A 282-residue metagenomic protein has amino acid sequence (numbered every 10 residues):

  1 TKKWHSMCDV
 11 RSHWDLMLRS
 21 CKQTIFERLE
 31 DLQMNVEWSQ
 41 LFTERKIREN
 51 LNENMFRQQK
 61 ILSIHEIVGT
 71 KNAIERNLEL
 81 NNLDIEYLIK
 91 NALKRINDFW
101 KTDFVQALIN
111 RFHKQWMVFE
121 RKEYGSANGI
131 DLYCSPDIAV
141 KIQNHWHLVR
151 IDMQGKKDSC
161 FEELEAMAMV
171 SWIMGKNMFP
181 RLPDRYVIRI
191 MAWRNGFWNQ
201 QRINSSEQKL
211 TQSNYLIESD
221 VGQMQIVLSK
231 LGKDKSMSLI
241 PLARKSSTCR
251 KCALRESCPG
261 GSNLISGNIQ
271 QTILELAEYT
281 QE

Functional and structural regions predicted by a protein language model:
T1-Y133: Metal-dependent nuclease catalytic cores that hydrolyze phosphodiester bonds in DNA/RNA, characterized by
K3-M7, R150-G155, S236-S238: Glycine- and acidic
C21, I138, C252: A residue-level signal for conserved active-site and pocket-lining positions in enzyme catalytic cores
M34-V36, L51, I61-I67, R76 (+8 more regions): Hydrophobic transmembrane signal anchors and adjacent membrane-proximal interface regions, especially in viral
H113-L210: Mg2+/Mn2+-dependent nuclease catalytic core
A168, W172-Q281: Metal-dependent nuclease catalytic regions and adjoining charged, substrate-binding loops involved in nucleic-acid end
